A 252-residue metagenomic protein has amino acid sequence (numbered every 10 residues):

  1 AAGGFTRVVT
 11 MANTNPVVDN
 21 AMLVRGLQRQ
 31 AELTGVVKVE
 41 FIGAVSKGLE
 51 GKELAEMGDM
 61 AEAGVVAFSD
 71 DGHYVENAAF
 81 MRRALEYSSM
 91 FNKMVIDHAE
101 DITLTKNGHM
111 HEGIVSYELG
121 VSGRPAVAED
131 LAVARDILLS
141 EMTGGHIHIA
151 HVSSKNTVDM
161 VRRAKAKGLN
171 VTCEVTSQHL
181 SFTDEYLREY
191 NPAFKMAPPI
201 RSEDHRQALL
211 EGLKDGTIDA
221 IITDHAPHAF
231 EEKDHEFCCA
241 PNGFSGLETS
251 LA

Functional and structural regions predicted by a protein language model:
A1-V39, G48-V66, A79-R82, E86-S89 (+2 more regions): Alpha-helical scaffold segments that flank or form the walls of functional sites
F5, M110, Q178, A226-H228: Short connector loops/turns at beta-strand edges and beta->alpha or beta->beta junctions
A12, G120-V121, A193-K195, H235-P241: Short beta-alpha connecting loops at secondary-structure transitions that line or flank enzyme active sites
A12-P16, A44-S46, G72-H73, E100-D101 (+2 more regions): Short, ordered loop/turn segments at secondary-structure junctions
L23-L33, S153-C173, H228-S245: Short, electropositive alpha-helical surface patch
K52-I221: Histidine/acidic residue-rich metal-binding segments in metalloenzymes
E129, C239-A252: Gly/Ser/Thr-rich active-site loops/lids in small-molecule metabolic enzymes that frequently grip phosphoryl groups
T223-F230, G246-L247, L251-A252: Active-site anion/phosphate-binding pocket segments in diverse small-molecule metabolic enzymes
